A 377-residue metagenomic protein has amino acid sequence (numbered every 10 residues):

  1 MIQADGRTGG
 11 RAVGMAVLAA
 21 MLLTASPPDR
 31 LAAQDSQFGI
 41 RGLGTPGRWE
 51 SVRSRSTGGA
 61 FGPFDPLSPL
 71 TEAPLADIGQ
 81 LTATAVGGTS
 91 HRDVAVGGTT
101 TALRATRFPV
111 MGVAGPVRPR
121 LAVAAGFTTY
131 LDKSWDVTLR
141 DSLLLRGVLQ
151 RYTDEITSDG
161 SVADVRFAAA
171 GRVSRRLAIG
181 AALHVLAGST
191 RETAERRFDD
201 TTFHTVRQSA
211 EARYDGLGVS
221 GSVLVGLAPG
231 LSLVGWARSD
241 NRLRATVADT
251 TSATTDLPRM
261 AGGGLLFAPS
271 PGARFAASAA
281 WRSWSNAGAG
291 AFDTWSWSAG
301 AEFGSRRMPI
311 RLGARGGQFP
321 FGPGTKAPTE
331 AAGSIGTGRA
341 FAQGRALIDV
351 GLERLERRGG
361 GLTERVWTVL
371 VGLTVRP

Functional and structural regions predicted by a protein language model:
M1-G10: N-terminal secretory signal peptides that target proteins for export/translocation
G14-S26: Bacterial N-terminal signal peptides
R30-T129, K326: N-terminal, post-signal peptide beta-strand-biased segments of exported outer-membrane/organellar beta-barrel and other
S56, R213, L217-P377: Outer membrane beta-barrel transmembrane domains
T82, A122, A168, R172 (+6 more regions): Membrane-spanning beta-strand positions in outer-membrane beta-barrel proteins
S90-A102, D132-R166, A187-S220, R238-G262 (+4 more regions): Extracellular/periplasm-exposed beta-strand and loop segments of Gram-negative cell-envelope proteins, dominated by
T106, V110-W135, R166-G188: Outer membrane beta-barrel
T128, S161-R176, F267, A291-F292 (+1 more regions): Gram-negative (and chloroplast) outer-membrane scaffold detector with strong preference for beta-barrel transmembrane
